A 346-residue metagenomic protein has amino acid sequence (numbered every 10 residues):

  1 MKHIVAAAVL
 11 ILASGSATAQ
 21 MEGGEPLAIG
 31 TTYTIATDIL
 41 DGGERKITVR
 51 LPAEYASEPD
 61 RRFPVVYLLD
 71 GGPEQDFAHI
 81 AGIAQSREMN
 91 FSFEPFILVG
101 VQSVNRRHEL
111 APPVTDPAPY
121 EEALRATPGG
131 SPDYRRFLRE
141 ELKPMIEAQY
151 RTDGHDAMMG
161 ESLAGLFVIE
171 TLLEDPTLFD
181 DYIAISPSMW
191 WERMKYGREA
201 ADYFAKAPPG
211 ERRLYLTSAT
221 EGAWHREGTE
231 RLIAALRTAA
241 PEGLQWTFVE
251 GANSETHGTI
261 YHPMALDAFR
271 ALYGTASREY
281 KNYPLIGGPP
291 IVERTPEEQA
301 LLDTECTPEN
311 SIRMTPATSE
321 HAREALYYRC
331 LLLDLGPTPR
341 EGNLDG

Functional and structural regions predicted by a protein language model:
M1-I4: Positively charged n-region of N-terminal signal peptides that target proteins for export
S14-S16: N-terminal signal peptide c-region/cleavage motif recognized by signal peptidases
A19-F63: A domain-start/cap signature at the N-terminus of enzymes
G72-R135: Active-site machinery of serine-nucleophile hydrolases
V114-A157, E161-S162: Gly/Ser-rich "nucleophile elbow"/oxyanion-hole loop immediately N-terminal to the catalytic nucleophile in hydrolases
G154-E199: Primarily recognizes the serine-hydrolase "nucleophile elbow" in alpha/beta-hydrolase and SGNH/GDSL folds
L216-S218: Short beta-strand/loop motif that positions the catalytic acidic residue of the alpha/beta-hydrolase fold
G222-I233, R237-P316, E320: C-terminal catalytic histidine-bearing segment of alpha/beta-hydrolase fold enzymes
